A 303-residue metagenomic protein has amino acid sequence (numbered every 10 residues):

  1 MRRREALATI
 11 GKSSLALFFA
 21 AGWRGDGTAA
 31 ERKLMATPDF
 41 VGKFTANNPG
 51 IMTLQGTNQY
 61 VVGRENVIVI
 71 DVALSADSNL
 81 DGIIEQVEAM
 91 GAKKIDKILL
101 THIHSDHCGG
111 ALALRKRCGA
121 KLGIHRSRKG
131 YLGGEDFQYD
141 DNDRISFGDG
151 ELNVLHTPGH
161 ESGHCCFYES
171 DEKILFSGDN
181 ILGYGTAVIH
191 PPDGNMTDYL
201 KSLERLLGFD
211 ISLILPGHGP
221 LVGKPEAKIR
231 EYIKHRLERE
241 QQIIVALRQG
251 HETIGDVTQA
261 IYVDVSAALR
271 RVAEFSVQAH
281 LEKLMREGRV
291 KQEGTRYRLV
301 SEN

Functional and structural regions predicted by a protein language model:
M1, A21-G42: C-terminal segment of N-terminal export signals and the immediately downstream linker at the start of the mature
E5-D26: N-terminal export signals
R32-M90, C166-G183: Conserved beta-strand hairpin/beta-sheet module of binuclear metal-dependent hydrolase folds, prominently
V67, L74-A76, E151-A246: Metallo-beta-lactamase
L74-N153: Active-site HxH/HxHxD metal-binding segment of metal-dependent hydrolases
E252-V263: Short acidic, hydrophobic short linear motifs in intrinsically disordered regions
M285-T295: A short, conserved structural fragment
T295-N303: Short, cationic-aromatic polyanion-contact patches
